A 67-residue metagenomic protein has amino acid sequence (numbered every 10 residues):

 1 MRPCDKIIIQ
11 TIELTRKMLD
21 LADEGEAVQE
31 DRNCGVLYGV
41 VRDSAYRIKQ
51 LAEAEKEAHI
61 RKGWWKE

Functional and structural regions predicted by a protein language model:
M1-K6: Short, charged, low-complexity loops and linkers
I7-K17, L21-W65: Short, charge-rich amphipathic interface segments used for partner binding and complex assembly
